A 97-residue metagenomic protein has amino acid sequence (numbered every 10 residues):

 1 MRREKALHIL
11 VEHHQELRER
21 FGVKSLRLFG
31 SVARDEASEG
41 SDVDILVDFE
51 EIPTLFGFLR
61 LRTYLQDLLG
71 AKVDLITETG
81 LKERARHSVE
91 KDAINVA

Functional and structural regions predicted by a protein language model:
M1-S25, A33-E39, E50-A97: Catalytic core of pol beta-like nucleotidyltransferases
L28: Conserved histidines in hydrophobic membrane contexts and catalytic metal-binding motifs
S41-V43: Change "...and in nucleic-acid phosphodiester-cleaving endonucleases..." to "...and in nucleic-acid processing enzymes
L46-D48: Short hydrophobic/aromatic beta-strand micro-patches that form the beta-sheet surface supporting nucleotide- or nucleic
